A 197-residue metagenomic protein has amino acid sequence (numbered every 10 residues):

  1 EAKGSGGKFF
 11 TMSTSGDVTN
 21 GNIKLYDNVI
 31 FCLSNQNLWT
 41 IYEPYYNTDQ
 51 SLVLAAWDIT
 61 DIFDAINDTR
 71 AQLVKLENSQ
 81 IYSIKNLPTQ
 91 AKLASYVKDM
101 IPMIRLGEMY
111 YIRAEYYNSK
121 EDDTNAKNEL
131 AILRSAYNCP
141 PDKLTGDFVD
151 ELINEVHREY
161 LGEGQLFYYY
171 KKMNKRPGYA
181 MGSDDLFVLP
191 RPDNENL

Functional and structural regions predicted by a protein language model:
E1-T48, L52-L54, D58-L197: Acidic/polar-rich alpha-helix caps and helix-coil junctions
